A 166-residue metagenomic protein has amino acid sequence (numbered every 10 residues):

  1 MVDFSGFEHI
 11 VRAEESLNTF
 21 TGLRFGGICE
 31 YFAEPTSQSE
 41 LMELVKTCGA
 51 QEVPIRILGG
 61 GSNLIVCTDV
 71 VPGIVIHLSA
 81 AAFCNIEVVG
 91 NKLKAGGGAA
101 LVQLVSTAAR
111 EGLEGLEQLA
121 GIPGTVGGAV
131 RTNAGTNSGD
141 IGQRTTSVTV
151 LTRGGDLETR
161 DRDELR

Functional and structural regions predicted by a protein language model:
M1-V126: Anion-binding (especially nucleotide phosphate/pyrophosphate-binding) glycine-rich loop and adjoining beta-alpha core
A33-Q38, I65-C84, R131-D161: Structural signature of FAD isoalloxazine-binding scaffolds in flavoprotein oxidoreductases
E164-R166: Flexible, small-/acidic-enriched active-site or ligand-binding loops
